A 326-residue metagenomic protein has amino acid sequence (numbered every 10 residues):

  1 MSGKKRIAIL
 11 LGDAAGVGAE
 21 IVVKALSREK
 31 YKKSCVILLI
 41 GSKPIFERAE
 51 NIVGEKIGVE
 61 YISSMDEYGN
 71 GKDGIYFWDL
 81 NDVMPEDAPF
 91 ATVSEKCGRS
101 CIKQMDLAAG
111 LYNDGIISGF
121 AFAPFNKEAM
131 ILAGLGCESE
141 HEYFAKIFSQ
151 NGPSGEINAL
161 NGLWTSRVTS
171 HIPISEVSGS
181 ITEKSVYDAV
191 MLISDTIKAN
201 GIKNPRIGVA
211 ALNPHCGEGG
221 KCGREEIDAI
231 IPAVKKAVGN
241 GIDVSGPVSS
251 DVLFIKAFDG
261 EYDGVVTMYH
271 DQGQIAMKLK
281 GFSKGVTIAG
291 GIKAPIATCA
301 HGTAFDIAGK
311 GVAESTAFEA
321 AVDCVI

Functional and structural regions predicted by a protein language model:
M1-E140, K184-M268, Q272-V286, I292-P295 (+2 more regions): Contiguous, glycine/small-aliphatic-enriched amphipathic segments in soluble metabolic enzymes
E86-A88, H171-I174: Gly-rich Lys/Arg/Thr-decorated short loops/hinges at beta-loop-alpha junctions or inter-strand turns that position
M130-G136, W164, P173, V177-S180: Helix-enriched interaction subdomains in cytosolic or periplasmic regions, typified by TIR/SEFIR signaling/NADase cores
E142-K146, Q150-G152, I172-K198: Active-site glycine-rich loop that binds ribose-phosphate moieties when present
I147-L163, I292-D306: Short, flexible loop segments at boundaries between secondary-structure elements
